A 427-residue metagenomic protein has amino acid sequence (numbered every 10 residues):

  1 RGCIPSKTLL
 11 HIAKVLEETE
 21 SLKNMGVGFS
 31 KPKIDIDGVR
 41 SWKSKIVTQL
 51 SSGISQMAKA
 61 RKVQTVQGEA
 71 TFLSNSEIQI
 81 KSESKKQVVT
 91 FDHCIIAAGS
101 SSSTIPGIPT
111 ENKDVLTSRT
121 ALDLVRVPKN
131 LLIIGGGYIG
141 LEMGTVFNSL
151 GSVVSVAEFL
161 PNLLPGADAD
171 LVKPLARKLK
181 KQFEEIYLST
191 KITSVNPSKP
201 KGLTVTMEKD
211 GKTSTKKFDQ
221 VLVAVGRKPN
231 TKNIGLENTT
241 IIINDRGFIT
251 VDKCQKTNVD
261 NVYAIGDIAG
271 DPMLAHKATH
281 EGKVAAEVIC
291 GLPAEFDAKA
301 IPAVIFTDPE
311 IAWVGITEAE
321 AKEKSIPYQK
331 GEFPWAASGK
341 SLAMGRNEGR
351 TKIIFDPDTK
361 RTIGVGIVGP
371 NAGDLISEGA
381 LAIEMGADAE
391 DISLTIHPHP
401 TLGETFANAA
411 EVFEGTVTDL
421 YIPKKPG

Functional and structural regions predicted by a protein language model:
R1-I4, T8-E18, C290, F306-T317 (+1 more regions): Flexible, glycine-rich terminal cap/loop adjacent to redox cofactors in electron-transfer oxidoreductases
R1-V127, L160-L164, D170-K173, K178-Y187 (+4 more regions): Glycine-rich flavin
C3, I96-A157, Q182-I186, E237-T239 (+1 more regions): Glycine-rich dinucleotide-binding loop and its adjacent helix/turn
S30, Q64-Q67, T71-S84, V89 (+5 more regions): A Rossmann-like FAD-binding core segment of flavoenzymes
E111-P128, T215-I289, D374, A382: FAD-site-proximal beta/loop scaffold in flavoenzymes
I134-G137, A167, D267: Glycine-rich Rossmann-fold phosphate-binding loop(s) that bind the pyrophosphate of adenine dinucleotide cofactors
I139-L160, R177, K181, K256-Y263 (+3 more regions): Active-site substrate-recognition segment that forms the wall of the catalytic cavity or substrate channel
